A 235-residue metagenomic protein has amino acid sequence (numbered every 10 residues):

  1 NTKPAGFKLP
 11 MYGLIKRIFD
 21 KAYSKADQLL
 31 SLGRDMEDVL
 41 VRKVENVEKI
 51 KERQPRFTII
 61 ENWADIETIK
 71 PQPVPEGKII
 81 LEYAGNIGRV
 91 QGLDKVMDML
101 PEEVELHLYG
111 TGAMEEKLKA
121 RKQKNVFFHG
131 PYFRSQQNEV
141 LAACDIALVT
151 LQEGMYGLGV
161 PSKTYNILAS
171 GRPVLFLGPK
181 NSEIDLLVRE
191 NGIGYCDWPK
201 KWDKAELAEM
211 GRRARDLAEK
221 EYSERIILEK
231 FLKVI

Functional and structural regions predicted by a protein language model:
L9-L29: Membrane-proximal helix-turn-helix segments that form the acceptor-binding/catalytic region of lipid-linked
D35, I60-W63: Carbohydrate-associated surface elements
K51-Q54, I66-I80: Nucleotide-sugar donor-binding and catalytic loop/hinge architecture of NDP-sugar-dependent glycosyltransferases
P75-Q91, V96-P101, H107: Conserved donor-binding/catalytic core segment of Leloir-type glycosyltransferases
Q91, F133-A142, A147-L168, P173-L186: Nucleotide-sugar-dependent
E105-G110, E115-N138: Nucleotide-activated donor-binding/catalytic signature segment of Leloir-type glycosyltransferases, i.e., the conserved
P179-K204: Change "using UDP/GDP/dTDP sugars" to "using nucleotide sugars
W198-I235: A charged, aromatic-enriched C-terminal amphipathic alpha-helix characteristic of glycosyltransferases across folds
